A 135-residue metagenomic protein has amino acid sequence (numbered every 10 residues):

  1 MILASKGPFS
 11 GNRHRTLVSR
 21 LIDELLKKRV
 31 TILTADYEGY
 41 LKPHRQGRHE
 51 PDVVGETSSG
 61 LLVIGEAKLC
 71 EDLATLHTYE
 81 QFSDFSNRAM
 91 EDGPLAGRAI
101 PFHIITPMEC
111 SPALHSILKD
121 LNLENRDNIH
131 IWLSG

Functional and structural regions predicted by a protein language model:
I2-G11, K27-S59: Active-site metal-binding core of divalent-cation-utilizing nuclease and nuclease-like domains
A4-S10, L73-E80: Short, flexible/disordered intra-domain loops and linkers
R15-S19, L76-A89, P112-L114: Well-ordered, non-membrane alpha-helical segments in soluble/globular domains
Y40, L69-A74, M108-P112: Short acidic, S/G/P-rich loop/turn micro-motifs used as interaction or catalytic elements
R48-E50, G60-I64, G97-A99: Short connector loops at helix/strand junctions that flank enzyme active sites, especially segments positioning acidic
V53-Y79, F85-S86: Conserved catalytic cores of phosphodiester-cleaving nucleases, focusing on short active-site segments
N87-A99, L123: Arginine/glycine-rich "motif VI" loop of SF2 helicases in the C-terminal RecA-like domain
I100-G135: Domain-level recognition of nuclease-like catalytic cores that cleave nucleotide substrates
